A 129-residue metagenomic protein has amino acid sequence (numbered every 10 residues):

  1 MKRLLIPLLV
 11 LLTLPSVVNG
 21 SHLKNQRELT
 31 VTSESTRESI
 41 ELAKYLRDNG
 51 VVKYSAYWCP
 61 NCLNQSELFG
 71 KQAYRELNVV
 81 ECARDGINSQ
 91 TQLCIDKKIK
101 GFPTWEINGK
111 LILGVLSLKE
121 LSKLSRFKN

Functional and structural regions predicted by a protein language model:
M1-E28: N-terminal targeting signals for export/organelle localization
G20-K44: N-terminal leader/targeting and pre-domain segments
S35-E76: Local sequence-structure signature of Cys/Sec-based thiol-disulfide redox active-site neighborhoods
V52-S55, N78-V80, T104-E106, L111-L113: Structural recognition of the beta-strand scaffold that forms the well-ordered cores of secreted hydrolase catalytic
Y57-C62, A83-D85, K100-G101, L111-L113: Solvent-exposed loop/turn segments at secondary-structure junctions within structured extracellular/periplasmic domains
R84-L93: Structural microenvironment flanking redox-active thiols in thiol-disulfide oxidoreductases
C94-I107: Structural micro-motif
E106-N129: Non-catalytic, surface beta->alpha helical segment in thiol-disulfide oxidoreductase systems
